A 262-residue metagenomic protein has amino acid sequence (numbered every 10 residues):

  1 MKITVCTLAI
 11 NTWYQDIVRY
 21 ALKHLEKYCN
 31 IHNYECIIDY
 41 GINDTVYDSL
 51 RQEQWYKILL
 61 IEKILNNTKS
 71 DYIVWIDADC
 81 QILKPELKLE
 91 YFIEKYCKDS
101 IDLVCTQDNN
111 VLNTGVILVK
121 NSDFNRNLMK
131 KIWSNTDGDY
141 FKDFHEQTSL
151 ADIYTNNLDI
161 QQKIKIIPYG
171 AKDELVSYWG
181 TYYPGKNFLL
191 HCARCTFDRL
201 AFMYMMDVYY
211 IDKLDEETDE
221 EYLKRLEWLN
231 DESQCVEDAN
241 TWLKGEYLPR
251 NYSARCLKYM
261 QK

Functional and structural regions predicted by a protein language model:
M1, I76, L112-N113, E146 (+1 more regions): Residues that flank catalytic or metal-binding motifs in active/ligand-binding sites
M1-S70, D123, N251-K262: N-terminal anchoring/stem segment of glycosyltransferases
T7-A9, C105, H191: Short beta-strand/turn micro-motifs composed of small residues that flank or help shape donor/cofactor-binding pockets
I10-T12, N43-D44, C80-Q81, N110-V111 (+3 more regions): Short, solvent-exposed loop/turn segments at secondary-structure junctions
I17-Y20, L87-K88, K130-I132, M203-Y204: Short coil/turn segments at secondary-structure boundaries
L22-E26, I61-E62, L89-E94, Q147-T155 (+1 more regions): Short amphipathic alpha-helical segments and helix-helix/interface helices
S49-M129: GT-A fold catalytic core of metal-dependent nucleotide-sugar glycosyltransferases, centered on the diacidic
L59, N125-Q261: Catalytic core and acceptor-binding pocket of nucleotide-sugar-dependent glycosyltransferases
